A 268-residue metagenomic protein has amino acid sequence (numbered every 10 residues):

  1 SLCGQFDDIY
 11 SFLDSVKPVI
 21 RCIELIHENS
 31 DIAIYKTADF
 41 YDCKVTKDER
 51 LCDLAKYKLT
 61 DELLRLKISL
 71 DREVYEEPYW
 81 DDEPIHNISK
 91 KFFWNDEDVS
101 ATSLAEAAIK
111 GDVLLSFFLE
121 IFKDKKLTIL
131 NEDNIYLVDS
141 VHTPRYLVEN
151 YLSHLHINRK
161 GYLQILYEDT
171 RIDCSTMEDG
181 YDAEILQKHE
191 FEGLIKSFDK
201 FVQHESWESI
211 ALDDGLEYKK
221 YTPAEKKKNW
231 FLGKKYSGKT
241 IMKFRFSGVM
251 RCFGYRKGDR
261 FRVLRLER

Functional and structural regions predicted by a protein language model:
S1-E205, S209-K219, K228: An acidic, glycine-rich, mixed-charge low-complexity segment common to nucleic-acid enzymes
T222-G233: Charged, flexible boundary elements
G233, F246-G248: Short N-terminal edge-element motif at the start of the domain
K234-G238: Short Pro/Gly-enriched beta-strand edge/turn motifs at strand-loop
K239-R245: Conserved interaction-surface patches within small, structured recognition/assembly domains
R245-F246, R265: Pocket-edge structural micro-motifs
M250-R262: Active-site beta-strand-loop-beta-strand hairpin of nuclease catalytic cores that positions key catalytic residues
R262-R268: Catalytic Cys-His active-site segments of thiol-dependent hydrolases/isopeptidases
